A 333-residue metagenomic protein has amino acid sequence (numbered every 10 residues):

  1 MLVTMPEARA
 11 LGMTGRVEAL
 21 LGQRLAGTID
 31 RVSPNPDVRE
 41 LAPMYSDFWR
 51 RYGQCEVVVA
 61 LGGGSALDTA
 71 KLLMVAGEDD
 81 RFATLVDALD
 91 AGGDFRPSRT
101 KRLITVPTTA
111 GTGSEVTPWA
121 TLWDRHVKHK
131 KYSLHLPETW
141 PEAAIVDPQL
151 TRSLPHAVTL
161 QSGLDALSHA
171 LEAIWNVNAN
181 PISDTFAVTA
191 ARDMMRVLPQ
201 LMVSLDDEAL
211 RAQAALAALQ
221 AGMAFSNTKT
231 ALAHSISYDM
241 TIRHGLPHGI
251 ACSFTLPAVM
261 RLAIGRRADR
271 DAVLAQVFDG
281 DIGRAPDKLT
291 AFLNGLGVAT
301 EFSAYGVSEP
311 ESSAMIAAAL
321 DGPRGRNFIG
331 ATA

Functional and structural regions predicted by a protein language model:
M1-V57, F302-S303: ATP/NTP phosphate-donor binding region
R39-S46, R50-P148: Glycine/threonine-rich beta-strand-loop-alpha-helix active-site module that forms ligand/phosphate-binding
G111, L219-C252, G322-R326: Glycine-rich phosphate/pyrophosphate-binding beta-alpha loops
W119-T228, F328-G330: Carboxylate- and glycine-rich phosphate/diphosphate-binding segment that chelates Mg2+/Mn2+
E138, L274-A333: C-terminal charged capping/lid subdomain of soluble metabolic enzymes
L167-L171, A214-G222, L256, L289 (+2 more regions): Short alpha-helical scaffolding segments that buttress acidic/His motifs in well-ordered protein cores
D239, R243-E301: Active-site pocket-lining segment
